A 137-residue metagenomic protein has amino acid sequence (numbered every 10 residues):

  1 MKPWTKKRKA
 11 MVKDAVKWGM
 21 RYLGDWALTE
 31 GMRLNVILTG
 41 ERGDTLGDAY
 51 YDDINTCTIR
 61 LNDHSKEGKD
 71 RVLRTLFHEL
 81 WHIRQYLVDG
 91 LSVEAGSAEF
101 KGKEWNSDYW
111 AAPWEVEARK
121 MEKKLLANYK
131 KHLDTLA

Functional and structural regions predicted by a protein language model:
M1, N106, T135-A137: Short intrinsically disordered terminal tails
M1-K7, L34-D44: Hydrophobic or amphipathic, alpha-helical segments that drive membrane association/targeting
K7-E30: Zn2+-dependent metallopeptidase catalytic core
W26, G90-L91, H132, L136: Short, polar/charged, Gly/Pro-enriched helix-capping and turn/loop motifs at alpha-helix termini and inter-helix linkers
I37-D70, Y86-L87: Active-site scaffold of zinc-dependent metalloenzymes
K69-R84: Short alpha-helix carrying the canonical HExxH Zn2+-binding catalytic motif
D70-R71, Y86-V116, K120: Post-HEXXH active-site segment of zinc metalloproteases
E122-A137: Short helix/loop segments within enzyme catalytic domains that coordinate or immediately flank catalytic cofactors
